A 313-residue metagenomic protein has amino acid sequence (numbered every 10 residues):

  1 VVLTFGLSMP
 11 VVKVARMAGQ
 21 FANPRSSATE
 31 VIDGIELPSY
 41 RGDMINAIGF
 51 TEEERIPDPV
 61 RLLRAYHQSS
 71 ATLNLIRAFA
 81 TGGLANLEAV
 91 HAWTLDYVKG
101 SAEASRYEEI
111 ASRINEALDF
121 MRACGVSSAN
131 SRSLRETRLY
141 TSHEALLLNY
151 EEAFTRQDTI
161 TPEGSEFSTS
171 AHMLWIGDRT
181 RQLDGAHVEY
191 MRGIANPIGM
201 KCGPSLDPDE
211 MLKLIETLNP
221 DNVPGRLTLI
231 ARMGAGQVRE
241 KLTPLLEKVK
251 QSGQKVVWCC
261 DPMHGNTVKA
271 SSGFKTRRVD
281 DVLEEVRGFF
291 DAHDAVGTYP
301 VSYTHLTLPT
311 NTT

Functional and structural regions predicted by a protein language model:
V2-G234, F274-R277, E285, S302-Y303: Active-site-facing alpha/beta catalytic cores
P204, H264, T310: Short, glycine/acidic-enriched loop or turn micro-motifs at the edges of active sites
D207, T267, T313: Conserved protein kinase catalytic core
L214, P220, R226-A231, A235-W258 (+1 more regions): Non-transmembrane, aqueous-exposed alpha-helical and coiled segments at domain scale
T304-T310: Conserved small/polar residues in nucleotide/adenosyl-binding loops
